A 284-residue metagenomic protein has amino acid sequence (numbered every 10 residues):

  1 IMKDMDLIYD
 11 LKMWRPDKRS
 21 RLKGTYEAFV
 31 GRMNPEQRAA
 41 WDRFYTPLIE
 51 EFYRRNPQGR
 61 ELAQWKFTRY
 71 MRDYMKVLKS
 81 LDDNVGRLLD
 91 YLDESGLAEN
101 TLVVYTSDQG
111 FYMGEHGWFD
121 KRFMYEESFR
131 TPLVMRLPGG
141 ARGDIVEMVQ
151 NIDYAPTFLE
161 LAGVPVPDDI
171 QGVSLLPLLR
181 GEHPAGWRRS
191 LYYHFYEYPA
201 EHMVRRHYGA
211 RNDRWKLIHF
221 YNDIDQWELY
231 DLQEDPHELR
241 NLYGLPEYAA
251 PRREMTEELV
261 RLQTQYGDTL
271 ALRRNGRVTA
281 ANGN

Functional and structural regions predicted by a protein language model:
I1-N151, L161-D169, Y221, A249-A250 (+1 more regions): Active-site-proximal cap/lid insertion segments
Q109-E115, R136, A141, I152-A155 (+5 more regions): C-terminal cap/loop subdomain of S1 sulfatases and analogous C-terminal strand-loop tails that border
E115, N241-G244: Phosphate-coordinating loops and pocket residues in cytosolic domains that bind phosphorylated ligands
L179, Y243-P246: A general structural motif at alpha-helix termini
D235: Intrinsically disordered, low-complexity polar regions and short flexible loop motifs
